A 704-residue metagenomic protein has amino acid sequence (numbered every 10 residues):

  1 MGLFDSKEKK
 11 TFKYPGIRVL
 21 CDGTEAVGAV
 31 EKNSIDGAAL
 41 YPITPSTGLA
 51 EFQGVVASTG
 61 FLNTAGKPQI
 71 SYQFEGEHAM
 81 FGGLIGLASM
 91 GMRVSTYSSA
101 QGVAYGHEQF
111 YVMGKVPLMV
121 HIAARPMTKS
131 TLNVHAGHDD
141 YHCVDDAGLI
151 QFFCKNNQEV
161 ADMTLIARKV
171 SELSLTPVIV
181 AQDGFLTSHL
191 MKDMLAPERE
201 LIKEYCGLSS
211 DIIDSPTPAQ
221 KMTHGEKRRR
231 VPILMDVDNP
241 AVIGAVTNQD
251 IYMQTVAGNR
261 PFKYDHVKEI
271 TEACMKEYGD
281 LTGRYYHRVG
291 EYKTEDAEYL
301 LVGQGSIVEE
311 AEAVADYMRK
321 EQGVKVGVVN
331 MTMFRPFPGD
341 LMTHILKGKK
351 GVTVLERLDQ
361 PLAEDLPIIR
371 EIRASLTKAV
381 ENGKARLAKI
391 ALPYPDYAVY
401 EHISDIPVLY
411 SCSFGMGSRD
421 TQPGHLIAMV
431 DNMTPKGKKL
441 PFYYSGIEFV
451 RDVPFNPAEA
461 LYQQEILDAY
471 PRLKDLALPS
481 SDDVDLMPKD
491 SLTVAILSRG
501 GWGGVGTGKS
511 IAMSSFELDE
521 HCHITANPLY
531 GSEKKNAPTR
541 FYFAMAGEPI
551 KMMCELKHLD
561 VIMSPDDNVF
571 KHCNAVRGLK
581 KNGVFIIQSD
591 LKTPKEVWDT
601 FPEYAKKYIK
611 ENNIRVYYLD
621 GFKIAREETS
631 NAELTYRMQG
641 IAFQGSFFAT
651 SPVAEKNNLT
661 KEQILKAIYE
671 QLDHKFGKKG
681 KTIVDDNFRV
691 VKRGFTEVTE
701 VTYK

Functional and structural regions predicted by a protein language model:
R18-C21, Y41-T44, P68-G82, T96-G102 (+7 more regions): Active-site nucleophile and cofactor-binding loops and adjacent substrate-binding regions of central metabolic enzymes
L20, P336, L355-L358, D483-K704: Active-site cofactor/cluster-binding pocket
L20-A26, M275-Y299, L478-D485: Glycine-/acidic-rich phosphate or pyrophosphate-binding loops and their flanking alpha/beta elements
D36-Q73, L281, V302-V329, K489-I562: Anionic-ligand anchoring segments at beta-strand to alpha-helix junctions in alpha/beta enzyme folds, i.e., glycine
G37-L40, Q69-Y72, L87-Y105, P117-I122 (+5 more regions): A short, small-residue-rich loop immediately preceding and capping a beta-strand
A65-Q69, L175-G290: Conformationally flexible catalytic loops at phosphate/diphosphate-handling active centers
L132-G184, A196, Y205-P216, D405-F414 (+1 more regions): Conserved thiamine diphosphate
T353-S480, Y604, G621-K679, G694: Peripheral docking tails and interdomain loops at the edges of cofactor- or intermediate-handling domains
